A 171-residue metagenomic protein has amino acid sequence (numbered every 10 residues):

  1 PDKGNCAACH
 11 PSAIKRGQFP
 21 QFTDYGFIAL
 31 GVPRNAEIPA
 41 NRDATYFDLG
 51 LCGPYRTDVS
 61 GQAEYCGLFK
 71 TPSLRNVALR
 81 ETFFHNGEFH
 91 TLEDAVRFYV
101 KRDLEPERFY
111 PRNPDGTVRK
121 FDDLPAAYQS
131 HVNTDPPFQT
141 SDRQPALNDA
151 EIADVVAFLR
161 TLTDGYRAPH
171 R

Functional and structural regions predicted by a protein language model:
P1-R112, H170-R171: Short glycine/threonine-rich turn/loop motifs
T23, R42, F47, T57 (+5 more regions): Intrinsic disorder/low-complexity signal
V32-N41, A126-Q129, N133-T134, F138 (+1 more regions): Flexible coil segments in periplasmic/lumen-exposed cytochrome c-class electron-transfer proteins
V96, K101-N148: Active-site pocket scaffolds in enzymes
